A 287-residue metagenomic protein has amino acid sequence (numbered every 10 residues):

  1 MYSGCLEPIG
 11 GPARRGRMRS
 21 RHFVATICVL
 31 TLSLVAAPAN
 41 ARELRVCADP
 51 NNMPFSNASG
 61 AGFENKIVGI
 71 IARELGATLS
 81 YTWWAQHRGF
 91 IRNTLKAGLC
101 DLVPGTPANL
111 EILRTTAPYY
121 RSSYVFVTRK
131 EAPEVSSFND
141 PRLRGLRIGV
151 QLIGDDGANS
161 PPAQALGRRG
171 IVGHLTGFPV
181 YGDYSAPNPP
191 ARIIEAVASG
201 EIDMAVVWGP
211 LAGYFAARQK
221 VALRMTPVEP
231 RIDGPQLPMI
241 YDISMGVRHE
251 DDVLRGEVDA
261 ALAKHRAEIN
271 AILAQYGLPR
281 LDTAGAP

Functional and structural regions predicted by a protein language model:
A25-V35: Bacterial N-terminal signal peptides
A41-I112, D183-P187, Q275-R280: Extracytoplasmic small-molecule ligand-binding "clamshell" domains of the periplasmic binding protein/Venus flytrap
D49-N52, R121-V125, G177-V180, A217-L262 (+1 more regions): Periplasmic-binding protein-like
G62-L75, E131-A132, N139-D156, G234-P279: Extended ligand-binding regions for polar small-molecule ligands
I71, T94-K96, P141-L143, A196-A198 (+2 more regions): Hydrophobic residues within well-ordered alpha-helices
A77, N109, P118-G170: A conserved helix-loop-strand patch within extracytoplasmic ligand-binding domains of the periplasmic binding
T78, G154-G182, D259-P287: Ligand-binding clefts/hinges and TM-proximal coupling segments of bilobed small-molecule sensing domains
G89-F90, K96, P104-R114, A198-L237: A ligand-binding cleft/hinge motif common to bilobed small-molecule-binding domains
